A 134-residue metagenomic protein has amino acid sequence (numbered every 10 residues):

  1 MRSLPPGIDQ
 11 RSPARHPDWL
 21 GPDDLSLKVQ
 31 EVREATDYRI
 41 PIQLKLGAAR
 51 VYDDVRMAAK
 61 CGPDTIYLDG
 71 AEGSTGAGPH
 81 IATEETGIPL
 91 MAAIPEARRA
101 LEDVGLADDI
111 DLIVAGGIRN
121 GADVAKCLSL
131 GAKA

Functional and structural regions predicted by a protein language model:
M1-G7: Flexible glycine-/small-residue-enriched beta->alpha junction loops that bind anionic phosphate/pyrophosphate groups
R2, A14-P17: Flexible, active-site-adjacent loop/turn segments at secondary-structure boundaries
G7-R15: Short glycine/proline- and acidic residue-enriched helix-loop micro-motifs that form flexible lids or anion-recognition
H16-A134: Glycine-rich phosphate/ribose-binding loops and adjacent secondary-structure elements that form binding surfaces
